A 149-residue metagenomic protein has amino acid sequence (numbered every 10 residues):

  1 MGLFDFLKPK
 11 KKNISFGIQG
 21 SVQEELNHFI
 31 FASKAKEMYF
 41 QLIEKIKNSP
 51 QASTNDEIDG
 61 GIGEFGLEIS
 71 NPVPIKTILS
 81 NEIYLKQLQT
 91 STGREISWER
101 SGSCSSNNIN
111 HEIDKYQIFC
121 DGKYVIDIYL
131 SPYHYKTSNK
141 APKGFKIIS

Functional and structural regions predicted by a protein language model:
M1-D5: Sequence termini and other peripheral, non-core segments
F6, K11-Q89: N-terminal trafficking/processing presequences and adjacent post-cleavage segments of proteins routed to secretion
K76-T77, E95, N107-N110: A short linear-motif detector with a strong N-terminal bias
L88-S97: Short secondary-structure junctions
S97-C104: Short recognition patches in nucleic-acid-associated and regulatory proteins
C104-S149: Short, compact, well-ordered microdomains
